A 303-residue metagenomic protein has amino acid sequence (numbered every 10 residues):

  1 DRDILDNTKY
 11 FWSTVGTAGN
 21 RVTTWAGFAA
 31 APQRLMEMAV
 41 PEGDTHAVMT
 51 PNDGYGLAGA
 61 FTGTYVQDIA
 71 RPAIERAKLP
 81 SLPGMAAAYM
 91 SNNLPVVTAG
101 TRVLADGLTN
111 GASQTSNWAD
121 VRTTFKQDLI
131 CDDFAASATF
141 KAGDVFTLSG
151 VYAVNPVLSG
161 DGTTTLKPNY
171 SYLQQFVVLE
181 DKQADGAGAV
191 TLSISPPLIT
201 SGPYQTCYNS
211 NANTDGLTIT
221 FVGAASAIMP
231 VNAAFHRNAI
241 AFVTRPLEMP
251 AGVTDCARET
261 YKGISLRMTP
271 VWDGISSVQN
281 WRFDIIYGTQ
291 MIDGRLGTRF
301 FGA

Functional and structural regions predicted by a protein language model:
D1-A303: Core alpha/beta structural scaffold of self-assembling particle/tube/pore-forming proteins
